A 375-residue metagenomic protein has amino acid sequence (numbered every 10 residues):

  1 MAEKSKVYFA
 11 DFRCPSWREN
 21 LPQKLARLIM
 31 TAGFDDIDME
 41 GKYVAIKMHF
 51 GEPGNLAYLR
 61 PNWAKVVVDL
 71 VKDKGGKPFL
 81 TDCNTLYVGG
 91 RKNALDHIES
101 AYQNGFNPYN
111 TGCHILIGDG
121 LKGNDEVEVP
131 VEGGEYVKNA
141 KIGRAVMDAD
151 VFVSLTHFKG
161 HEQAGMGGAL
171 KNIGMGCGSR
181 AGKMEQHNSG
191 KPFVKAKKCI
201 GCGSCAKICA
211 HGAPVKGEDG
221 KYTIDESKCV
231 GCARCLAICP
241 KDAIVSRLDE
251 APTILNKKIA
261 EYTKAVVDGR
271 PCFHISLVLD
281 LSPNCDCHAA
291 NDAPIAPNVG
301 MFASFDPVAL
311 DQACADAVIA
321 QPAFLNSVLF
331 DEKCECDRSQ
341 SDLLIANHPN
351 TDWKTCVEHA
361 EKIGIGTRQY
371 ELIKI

Functional and structural regions predicted by a protein language model:
A2-N55, L59-W63, K74-D82, Y87-I375: Extended, low-polarity segments enriched in aliphatic/aromatic residues
V71: Hydrophobic pocket-lining residues that define ligand/cofactor binding sites across diverse proteins
